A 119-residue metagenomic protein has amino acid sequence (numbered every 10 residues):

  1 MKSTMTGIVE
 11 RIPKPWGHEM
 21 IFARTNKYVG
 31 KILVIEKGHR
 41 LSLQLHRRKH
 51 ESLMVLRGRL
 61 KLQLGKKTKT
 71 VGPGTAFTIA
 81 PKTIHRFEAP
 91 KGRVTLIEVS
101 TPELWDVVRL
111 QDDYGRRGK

Functional and structural regions predicted by a protein language model:
M1-V29, S42, Q111-K119: A short, N-terminal "cap"/entry segment at the start of jelly-roll beta-barrel domains of the cupin/DSBH fold
G7-P13, R86-K119: Double-stranded beta-helix
V29-R48: Conserved short histidine dyad/triad with adjacent acidic residue
G30, S42, L62-L64, E98: Short hydrophobic/aromatic-rich beta-strand segments that constitute the beta-sheet cores of beta-sandwich/beta-barrel
R48-K61, G65: Glycine- and acidic-residue-biased ligand/ion/polar-headgroup-sensing regions
G65-I84: Short acidic-glycine-tyrosine-enriched beta hairpin
